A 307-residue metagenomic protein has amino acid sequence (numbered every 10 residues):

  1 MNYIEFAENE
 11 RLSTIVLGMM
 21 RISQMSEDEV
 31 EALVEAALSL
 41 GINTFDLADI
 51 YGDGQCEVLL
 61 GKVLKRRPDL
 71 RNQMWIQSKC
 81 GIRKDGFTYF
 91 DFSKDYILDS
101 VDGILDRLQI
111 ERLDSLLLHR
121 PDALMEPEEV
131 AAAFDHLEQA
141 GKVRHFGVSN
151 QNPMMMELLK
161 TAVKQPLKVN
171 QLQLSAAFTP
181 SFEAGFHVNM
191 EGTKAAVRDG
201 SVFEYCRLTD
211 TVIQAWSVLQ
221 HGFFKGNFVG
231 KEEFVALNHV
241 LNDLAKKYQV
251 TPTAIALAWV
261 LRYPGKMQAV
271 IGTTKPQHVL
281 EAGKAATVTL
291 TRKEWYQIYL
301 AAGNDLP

Functional and structural regions predicted by a protein language model:
M1-M74, Q139, G222: N-terminal binding-site loop/beta-alpha segment at the start of enzyme catalytic domains that lines or forms
L12, I42, I110-L113, V143 (+1 more regions): A structural motif
L17, L47, S78, S115-L118 (+4 more regions): Conserved beta-strand positions
G18-D28, R83-D95, L124: Active-site mouth loops of central-metabolism enzymes
M25-A37, F92-L108, M154-E157: Short, acidic/polar
R67, R71-K94, H119-R120: Structural motif corresponding to the early beta-alpha repeats
L105-E126: Active-site groove signature of glycoside hydrolases
M125-P307: Beta/alpha (TIM)-barrel catalytic core signal, keyed to glycine-rich beta->alpha loops juxtaposed to Asp/Glu that bind
